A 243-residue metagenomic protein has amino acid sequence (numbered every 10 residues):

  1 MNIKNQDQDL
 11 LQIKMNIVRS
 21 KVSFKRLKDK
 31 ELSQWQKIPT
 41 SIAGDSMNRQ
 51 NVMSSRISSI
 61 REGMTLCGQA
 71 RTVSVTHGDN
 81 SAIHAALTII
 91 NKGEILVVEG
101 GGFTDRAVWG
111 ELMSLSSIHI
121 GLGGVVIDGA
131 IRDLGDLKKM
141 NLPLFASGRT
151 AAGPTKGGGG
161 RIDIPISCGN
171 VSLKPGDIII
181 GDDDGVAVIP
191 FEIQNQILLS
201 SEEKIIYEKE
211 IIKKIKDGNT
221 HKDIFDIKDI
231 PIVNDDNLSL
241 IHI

Functional and structural regions predicted by a protein language model:
N2-T76, Y207-H221, D226-I230: Intrinsically disordered, low-complexity regions enriched in acidic/Ser/Thr/Pro/Gln residues
S55-S58, V75, V97-E99, V125-G129 (+2 more regions): General beta-strand structural signal in soluble alpha/beta enzymes
I57-I60, N80-L87: Short, charged beta->alpha transition segments
A86-G129: Extracellular/luminal Protease-associated
R132-R149: Histidine/lysine/aspartate-rich catalytic loop segments that bind and position anionic ligands
S147-I224: Acidic, glycine-rich flexible loop/linker segments
I241-I243: Conserved small/polar residues in nucleotide/adenosyl-binding loops
